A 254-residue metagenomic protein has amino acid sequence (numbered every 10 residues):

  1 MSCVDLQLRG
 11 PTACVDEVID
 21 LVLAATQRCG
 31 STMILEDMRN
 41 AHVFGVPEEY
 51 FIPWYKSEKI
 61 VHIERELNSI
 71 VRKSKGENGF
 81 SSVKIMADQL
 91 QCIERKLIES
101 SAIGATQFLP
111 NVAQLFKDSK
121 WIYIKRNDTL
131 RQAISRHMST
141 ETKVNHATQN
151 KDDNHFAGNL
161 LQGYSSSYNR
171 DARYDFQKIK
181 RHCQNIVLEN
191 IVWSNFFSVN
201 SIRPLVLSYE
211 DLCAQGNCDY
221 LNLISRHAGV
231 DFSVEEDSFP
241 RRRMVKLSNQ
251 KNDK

Functional and structural regions predicted by a protein language model:
M1-A87, R243: PAPS-dependent sulfotransferase catalytic core
M1-L8, V230-K254: C-terminal accessory extensions appended to soluble enzyme cores
V43-F44, E141, A214, R242: Alpha-helix termini
F51-I52, E210, D237-P240: Residue-level "edge-of-site" marker
E58-K59, N217-C218, V245-L247: Short secondary-structure transition/capping segments
V61-I63, L221-L223, N249-Q250: Short low-complexity, flexible loop/linker segments enriched in glycine and/or proline with clustered acidic
M86-V199, P204, L212-S233: PAPS-dependent sulfotransferase catalytic domain
L207: Hydrophobic residues at beta-strand termini and immediately following loops that shape nucleotide-binding pockets
